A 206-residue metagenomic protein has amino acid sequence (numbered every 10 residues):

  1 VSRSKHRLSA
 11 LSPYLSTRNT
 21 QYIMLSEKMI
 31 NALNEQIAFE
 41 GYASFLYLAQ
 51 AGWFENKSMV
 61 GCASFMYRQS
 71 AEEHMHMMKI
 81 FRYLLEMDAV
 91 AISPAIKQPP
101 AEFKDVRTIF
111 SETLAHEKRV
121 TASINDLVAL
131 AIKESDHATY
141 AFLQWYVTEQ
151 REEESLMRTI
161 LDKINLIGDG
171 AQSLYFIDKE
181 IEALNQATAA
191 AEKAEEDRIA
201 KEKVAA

Functional and structural regions predicted by a protein language model:
R3-A206: Iron-associated oxidoreductase/ferritin-like identity signal
